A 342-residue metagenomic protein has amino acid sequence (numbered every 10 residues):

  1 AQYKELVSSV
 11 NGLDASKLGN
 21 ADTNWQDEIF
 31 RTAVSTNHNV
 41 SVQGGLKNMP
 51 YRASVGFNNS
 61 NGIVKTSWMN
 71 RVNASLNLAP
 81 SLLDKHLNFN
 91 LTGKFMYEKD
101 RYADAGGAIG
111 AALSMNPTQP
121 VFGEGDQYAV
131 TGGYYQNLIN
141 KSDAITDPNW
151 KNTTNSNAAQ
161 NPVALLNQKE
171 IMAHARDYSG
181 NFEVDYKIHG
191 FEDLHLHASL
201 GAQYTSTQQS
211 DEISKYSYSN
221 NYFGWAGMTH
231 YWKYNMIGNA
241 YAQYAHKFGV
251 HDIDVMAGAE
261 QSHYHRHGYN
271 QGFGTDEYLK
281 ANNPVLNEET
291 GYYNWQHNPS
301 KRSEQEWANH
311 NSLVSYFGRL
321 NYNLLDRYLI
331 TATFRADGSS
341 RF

Functional and structural regions predicted by a protein language model:
A1, L13-S41, Y51-S67: Short strand-turn segments of transmembrane beta-barrel domains in outer membranes, especially the first one or two
A1-D22, I63-S67, N77-S179, H197-V314: Surface-exposed loop/interface segments of Gram-negative outer-membrane beta-barrel transport/assembly proteins
V34, V40-G44, A74-P80, G180-Y186 (+2 more regions): Residues on the lipid-exposed face of transmembrane beta-strands in outer-membrane beta-barrel proteins
G44-N48, F57, P80-D84, H246-V250 (+1 more regions): A generic beta-sheet turn/junction motif
K47-N48, M69, S75-L78, M172-D177 (+2 more regions): A conserved hydrophobic secondary-structure block that centers on an alpha-helix together with its immediately flanking
N48-Y51, K85-F89, E192-L194, V250-I253 (+1 more regions): Repeated loop/turn-to-beta-strand initiation elements of outer-membrane beta-barrel proteins
V55-N61, I330-F342: Transmembrane beta-strand segments that form the barrel wall of outer-membrane beta-barrel proteins
A74-L76, A198, G238, V314-L320 (+2 more regions): Extended, hydrophobic alpha-helical segments in both membrane/secreted and soluble proteins
